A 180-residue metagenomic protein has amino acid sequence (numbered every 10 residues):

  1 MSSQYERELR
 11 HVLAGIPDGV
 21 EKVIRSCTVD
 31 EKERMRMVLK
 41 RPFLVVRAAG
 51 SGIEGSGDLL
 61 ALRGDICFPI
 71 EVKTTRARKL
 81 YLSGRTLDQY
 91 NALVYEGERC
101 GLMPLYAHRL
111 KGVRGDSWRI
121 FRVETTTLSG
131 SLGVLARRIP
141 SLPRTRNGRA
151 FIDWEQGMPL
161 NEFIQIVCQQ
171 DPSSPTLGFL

Functional and structural regions predicted by a protein language model:
M1-G50: Acidic-basic catalytic patches of nuclease active cores, encompassing PD-(D/E)XK and other metal-cofactor nuclease
L13, L59-A61, D65-R76: Conserved catalytic cores of phosphodiester-cleaving nucleases, focusing on short active-site segments
R41-L44, V72-K79: Short, basic, glycine/proline-bearing loop/turn elements
G50, K73-T75, R109: Histidine- and/or cysteine-centered catalytic micro-motif in compact active-site loops
G55: Beta-rich catalytic cores
T75-R99: Mg2+/Mn2+-dependent nuclease catalytic core
V94-L128: Nucleic-acid nuclease catalytic cores
S117-L180: Intrinsically disordered, low-complexity terminal regions enriched in charged/polar residues
